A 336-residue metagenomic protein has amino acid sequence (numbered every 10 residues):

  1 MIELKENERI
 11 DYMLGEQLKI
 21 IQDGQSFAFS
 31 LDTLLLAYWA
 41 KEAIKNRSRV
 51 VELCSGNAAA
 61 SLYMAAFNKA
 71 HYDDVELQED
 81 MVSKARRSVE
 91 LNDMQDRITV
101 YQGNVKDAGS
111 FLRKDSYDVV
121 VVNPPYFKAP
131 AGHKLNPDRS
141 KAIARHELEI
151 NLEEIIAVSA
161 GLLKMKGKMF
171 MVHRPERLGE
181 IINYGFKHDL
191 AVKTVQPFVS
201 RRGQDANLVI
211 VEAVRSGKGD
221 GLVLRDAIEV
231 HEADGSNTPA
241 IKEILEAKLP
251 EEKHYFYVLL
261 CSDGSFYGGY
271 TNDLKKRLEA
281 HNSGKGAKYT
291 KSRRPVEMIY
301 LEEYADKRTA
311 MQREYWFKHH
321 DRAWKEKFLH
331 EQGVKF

Functional and structural regions predicted by a protein language model:
I2-I44: Class I SAM-dependent transferase core
Q17-L18, K134-I143, K291-V296: Short glycine/proline- and charge-enriched loop/turn segments that cap or connect secondary-structure elements
Q22, Q102-G103, H173, Q196: Short loop/edge segments at beta-strand edges and connector loops that shape dinucleotide/nucleotide cofactor-binding
A40-V122, K128-H133: Conserved SAM/SAH cofactor-binding pocket of Class I
P124-E154: Mobile active-site "lid"/loop adjacent to the S-adenosyl-L-methionine
L148-A206, I210: Conserved Class I SAM-dependent methyltransferase catalytic core
D205-E251: SAM/dcSAM-binding transferase cores
P250-A287, K291-A323, Q332-F336: GIY-YIG nuclease catalytic motif and its immediate N-terminal context
